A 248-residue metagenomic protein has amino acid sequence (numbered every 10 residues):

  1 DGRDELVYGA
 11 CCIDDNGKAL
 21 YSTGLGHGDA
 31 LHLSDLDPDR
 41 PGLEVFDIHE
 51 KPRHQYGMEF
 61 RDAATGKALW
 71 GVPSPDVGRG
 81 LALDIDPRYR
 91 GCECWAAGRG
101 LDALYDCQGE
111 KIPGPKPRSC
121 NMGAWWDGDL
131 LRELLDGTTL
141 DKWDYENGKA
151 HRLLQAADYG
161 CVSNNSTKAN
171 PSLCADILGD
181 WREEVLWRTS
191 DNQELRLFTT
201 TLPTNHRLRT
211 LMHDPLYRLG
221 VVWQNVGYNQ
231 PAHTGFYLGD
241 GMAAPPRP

Functional and structural regions predicted by a protein language model:
D1-P248: Beta-propeller-forming repeat regions
